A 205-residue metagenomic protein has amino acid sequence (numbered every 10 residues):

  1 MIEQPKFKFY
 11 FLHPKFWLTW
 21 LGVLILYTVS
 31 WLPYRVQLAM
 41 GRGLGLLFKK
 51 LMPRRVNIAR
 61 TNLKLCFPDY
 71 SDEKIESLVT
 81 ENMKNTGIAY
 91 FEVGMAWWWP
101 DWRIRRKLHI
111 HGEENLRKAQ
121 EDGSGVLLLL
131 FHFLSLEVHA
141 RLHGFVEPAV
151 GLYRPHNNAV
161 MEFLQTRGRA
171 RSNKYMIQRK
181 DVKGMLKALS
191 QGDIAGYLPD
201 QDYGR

Functional and structural regions predicted by a protein language model:
M1-L127, F163-R167, R171-N173: Membrane-anchoring hydrophobic helices of lipid-metabolizing enzymes
H13, T80, F133, Q191-D193: N-terminal short leaders/motifs
L63, S124-L128, M185-R205: Conserved Motif II region of HX4D acyltransferases
E81-M83, E137, V160, K187: Short secondary-structure boundary/hinge segments and terminal tails
N115, K180-M185: Short acidic active-site motifs
R117, R141, L186-K187: Alpha-helical segments flanking ligand/cofactor-binding loops in enzyme cores
E121-K180, D202-R205: Catalytic core of membrane glycerolipid acyltransferases/transacylases, capturing the structured, soluble-facing
